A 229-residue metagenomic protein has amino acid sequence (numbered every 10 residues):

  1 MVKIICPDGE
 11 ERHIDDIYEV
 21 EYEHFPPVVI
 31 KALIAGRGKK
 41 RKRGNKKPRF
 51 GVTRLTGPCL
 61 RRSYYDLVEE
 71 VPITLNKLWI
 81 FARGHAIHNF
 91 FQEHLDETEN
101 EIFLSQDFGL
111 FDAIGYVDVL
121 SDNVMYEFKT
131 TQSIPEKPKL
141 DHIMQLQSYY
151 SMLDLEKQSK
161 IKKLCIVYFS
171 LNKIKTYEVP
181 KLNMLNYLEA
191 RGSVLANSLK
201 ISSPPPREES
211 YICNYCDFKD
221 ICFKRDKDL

Functional and structural regions predicted by a protein language model:
M1-V124, Q132-P138: Metal-dependent nuclease catalytic cores that hydrolyze phosphodiester bonds in DNA/RNA, characterized by
C6, C59, C213-D217, C222: Short cysteine clusters
R12, Y65, K219-C222, D228: Secreted/processed peptides and extracellular or luminal domains of membrane proteins
E70-P72, R225-L229: Short cysteine/histidine-rich zinc-coordinating motifs and their immediately flanking basic loops
I102-N197: Mg2+/Mn2+-dependent nuclease catalytic core
N186-D217: Polybasic (Lys/Arg-rich)
